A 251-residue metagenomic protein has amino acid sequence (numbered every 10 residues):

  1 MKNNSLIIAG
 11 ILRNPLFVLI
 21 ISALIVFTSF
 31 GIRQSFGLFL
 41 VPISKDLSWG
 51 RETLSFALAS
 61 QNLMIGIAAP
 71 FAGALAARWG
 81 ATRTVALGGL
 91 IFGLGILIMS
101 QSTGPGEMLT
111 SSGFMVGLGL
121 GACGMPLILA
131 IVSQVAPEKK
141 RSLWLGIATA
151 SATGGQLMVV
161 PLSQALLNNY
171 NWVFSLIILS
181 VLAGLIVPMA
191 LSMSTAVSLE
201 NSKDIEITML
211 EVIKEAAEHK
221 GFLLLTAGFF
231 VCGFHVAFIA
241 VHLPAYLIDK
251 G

Functional and structural regions predicted by a protein language model:
F27, G95, E107-C123, F230: Hydrophobic core of transmembrane alpha-helices in multi-pass small-molecule transporters, especially MFS/SLC-type
Q34, N62-P70, Q156-L157: Residue-level signature of mid-helix packing/kink "hotspots" within the transmembrane helices of 12-pass Major
F36-L40, K220-G251: Extracytoplasmic gate region of multi-pass secondary transporters
A68-A81: Helix-to-loop junctions at the C-terminal end of transmembrane segments in multipass secondary transporters
L90-T103: C-terminal ends and interior cores of transmembrane alpha-helices in multi-pass membrane transporters/permeases
S112-A150: Cytoplasmic helix-loop-helix junction between adjacent transmembrane helices in 12-TM secondary transporters
A148-S198: Helix-loop-helix hairpin linking two adjacent transmembrane segments in secondary transporters
S192-E211: Flexible cytoplasmic inter-helical loops of multi-pass small-molecule transporters
